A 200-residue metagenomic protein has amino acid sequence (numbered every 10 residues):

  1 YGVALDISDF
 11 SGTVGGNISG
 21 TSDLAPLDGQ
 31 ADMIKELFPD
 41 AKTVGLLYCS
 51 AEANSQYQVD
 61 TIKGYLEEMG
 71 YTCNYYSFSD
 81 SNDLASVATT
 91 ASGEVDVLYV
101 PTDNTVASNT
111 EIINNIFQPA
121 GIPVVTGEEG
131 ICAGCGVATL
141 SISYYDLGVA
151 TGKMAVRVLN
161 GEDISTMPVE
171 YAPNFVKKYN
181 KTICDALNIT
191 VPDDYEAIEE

Functional and structural regions predicted by a protein language model:
Y1-D9, G20-S22, P123-E129: Short beta-strand elements of ligand-binding domains
D6-A41, I142-E162: Hydrophobic alpha-helical segments within soluble ligand-binding/sensing domains
N17-I18, Y65-S81: Short beta-strand elements in bilobed, periplasmic/extracellular small-molecule ligand-binding domains
T21-D28, Y48-Q58, Y75-L84, N104 (+3 more regions): Hinge/beta->alpha junction and helix N-cap segments in small-molecule ligand-binding domains
D23-L66, M167-I183: An alpha-beta-alpha
G29, M33, L46, Y57 (+9 more regions): Extracytoplasmic/secreted proteins, especially bacterial periplasmic and envelope-associated proteins
F78-G136: Hydrophobic alpha-helical
R157-E200: Hinge/cleft segment of the Venus flytrap/periplasmic-binding protein
